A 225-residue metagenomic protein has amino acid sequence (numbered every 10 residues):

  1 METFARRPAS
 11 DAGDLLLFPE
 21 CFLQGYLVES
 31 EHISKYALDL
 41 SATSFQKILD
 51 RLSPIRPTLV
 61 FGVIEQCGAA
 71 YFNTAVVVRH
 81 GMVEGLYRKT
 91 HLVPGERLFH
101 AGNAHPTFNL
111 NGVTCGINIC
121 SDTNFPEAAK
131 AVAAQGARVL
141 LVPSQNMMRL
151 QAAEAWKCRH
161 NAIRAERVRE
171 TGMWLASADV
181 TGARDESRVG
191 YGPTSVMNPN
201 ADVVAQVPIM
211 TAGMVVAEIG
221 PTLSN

Functional and structural regions predicted by a protein language model:
E2-H80, M147, Q151-M173: Cys-nucleophile CN-hydrolase/nitrilase-fold catalytic domain and related Cys-dependent amidase chemistry that acts on
P19, S121, A178: Active-site flanking residues adjacent to catalytic metal/cofactor-binding acidic residues
L40, Q66-M148, A153-A162, E166 (+2 more regions): Active-site catalytic loop in hydrolytic enzyme cores
T43-T58, N124-G213: CN hydrolase (nitrilase-like) catalytic-core segments centered on the catalytic cysteine and neighboring Lys/Glu
T58-G62, G85-L92, L175-D179: Short Pro/Gly-enriched beta-strand edge/turn motifs at strand-loop
F61-V63, T74-V77, P106, A178 (+2 more regions): Short beta-strand scaffold segments in enzyme catalytic cores
I209-N225: C-terminal appended segment following the main domain
